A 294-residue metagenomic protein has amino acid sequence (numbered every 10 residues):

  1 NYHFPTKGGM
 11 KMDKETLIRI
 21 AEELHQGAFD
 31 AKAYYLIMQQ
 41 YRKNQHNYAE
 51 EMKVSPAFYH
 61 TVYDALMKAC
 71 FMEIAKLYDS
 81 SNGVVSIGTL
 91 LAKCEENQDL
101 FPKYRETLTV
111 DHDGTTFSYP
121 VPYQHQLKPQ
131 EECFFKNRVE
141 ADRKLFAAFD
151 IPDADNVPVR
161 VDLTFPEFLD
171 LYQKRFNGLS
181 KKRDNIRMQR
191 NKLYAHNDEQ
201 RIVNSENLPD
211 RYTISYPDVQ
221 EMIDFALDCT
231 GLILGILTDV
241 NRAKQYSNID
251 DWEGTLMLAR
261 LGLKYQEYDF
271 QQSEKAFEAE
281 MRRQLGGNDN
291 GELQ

Functional and structural regions predicted by a protein language model:
Y2-F4: Aromatic (phenylalanine/tyrosine) cluster motif
T6-K181, P209-Q294: Amphipathic alpha-helical interface segments
F176-V203: Histidine-centered, metal-coordinating catalytic motifs and their short helical/loop contexts
E199-T213: Acidic interhelical loop/turn segments
